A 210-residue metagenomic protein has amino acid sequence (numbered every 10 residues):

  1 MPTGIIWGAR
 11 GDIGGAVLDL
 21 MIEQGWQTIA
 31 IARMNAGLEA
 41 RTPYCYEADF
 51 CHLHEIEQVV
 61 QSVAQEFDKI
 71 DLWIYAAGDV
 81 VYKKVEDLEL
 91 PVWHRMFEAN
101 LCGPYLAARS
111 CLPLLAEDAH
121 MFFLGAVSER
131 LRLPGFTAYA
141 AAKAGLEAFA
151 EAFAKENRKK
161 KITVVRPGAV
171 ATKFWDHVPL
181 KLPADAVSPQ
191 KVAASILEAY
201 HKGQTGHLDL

Functional and structural regions predicted by a protein language model:
R10, G14-L18: N-terminal Rossmann NAD(P)H-binding glycine-rich loop of SDR-like oxidoreductase domains
R41-H54: Rossmann-fold cofactor-recognition segment
A76-Y82: Conserved NAD(P)H cofactor-binding loop of Rossmann-fold oxidoreductase domains
K84-V85, V92-F97: Substrate-binding pocket helix/loop in short-chain dehydrogenase/reductase
A108-R109, E151: A short, exposed helix-loop element centered on a Lys and neighboring polar residues
H120-G145, A150-R158, A169: Catalytic loop of short-chain dehydrogenase/reductase
K160, V164-V165, D176, L180-L210: C-terminal helical subdomain
